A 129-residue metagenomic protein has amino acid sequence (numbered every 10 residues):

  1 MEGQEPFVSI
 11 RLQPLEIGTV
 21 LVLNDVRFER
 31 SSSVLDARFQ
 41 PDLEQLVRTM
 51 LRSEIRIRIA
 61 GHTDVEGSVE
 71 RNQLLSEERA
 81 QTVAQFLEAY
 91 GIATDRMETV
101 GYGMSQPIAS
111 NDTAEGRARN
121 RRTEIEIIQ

Functional and structural regions predicted by a protein language model:
M1-I57: Periplasmic peptidoglycan-binding/tethering modules of Gram-negative envelope proteins
A60-Q129: Periplasmic OmpA-like peptidoglycan-binding domain that tethers envelope proteins to the cell wall
